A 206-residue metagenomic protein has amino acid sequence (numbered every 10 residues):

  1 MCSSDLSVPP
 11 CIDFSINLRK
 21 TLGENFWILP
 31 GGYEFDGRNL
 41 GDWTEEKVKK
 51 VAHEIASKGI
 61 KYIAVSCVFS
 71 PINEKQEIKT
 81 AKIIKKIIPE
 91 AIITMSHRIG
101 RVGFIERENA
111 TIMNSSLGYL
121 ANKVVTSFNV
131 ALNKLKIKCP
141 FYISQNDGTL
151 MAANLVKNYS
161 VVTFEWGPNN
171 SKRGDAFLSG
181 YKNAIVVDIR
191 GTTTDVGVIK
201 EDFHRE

Functional and structural regions predicted by a protein language model:
S4-E206: N-terminally biased helix-coil "hinge/interface" segments that flank
